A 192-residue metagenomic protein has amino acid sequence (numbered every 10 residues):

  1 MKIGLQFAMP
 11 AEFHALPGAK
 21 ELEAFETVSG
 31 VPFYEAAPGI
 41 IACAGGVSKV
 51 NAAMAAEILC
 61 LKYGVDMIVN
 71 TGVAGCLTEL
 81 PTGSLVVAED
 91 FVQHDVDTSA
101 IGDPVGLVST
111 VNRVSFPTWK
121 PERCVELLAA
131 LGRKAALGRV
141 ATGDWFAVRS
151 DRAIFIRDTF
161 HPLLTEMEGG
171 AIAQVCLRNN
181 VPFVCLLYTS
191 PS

Functional and structural regions predicted by a protein language model:
M1-E57, K62-Y63: N-terminal short beta-loop-beta anion/metal-coordinating cradle
I41-G45, R139-A141, L186: Active-site-proximal beta-strand elements of phosphoester/diester hydrolases
L61-K62, T78-P81, Q174-P182: Alpha-helix C-terminal capping segments
M67-V69: Structural motif
L77-F160: Mid-sequence, gly/pro-rich, charge-dense loop/helix-turn segments that line enzyme active sites
A147, D151-C185: A C-terminal functional module that forms or caps the active site or interfaces directly with catalytic machinery
Y188-S192: Conserved small/polar residues in nucleotide/adenosyl-binding loops
